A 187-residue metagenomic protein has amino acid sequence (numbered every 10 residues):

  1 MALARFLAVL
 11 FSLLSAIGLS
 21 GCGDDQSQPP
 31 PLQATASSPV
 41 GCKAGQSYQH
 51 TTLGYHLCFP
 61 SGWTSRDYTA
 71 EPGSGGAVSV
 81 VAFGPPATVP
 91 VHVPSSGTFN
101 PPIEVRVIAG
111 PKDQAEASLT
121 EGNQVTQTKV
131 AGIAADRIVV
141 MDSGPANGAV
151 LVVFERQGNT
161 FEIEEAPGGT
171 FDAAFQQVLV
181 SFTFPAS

Functional and structural regions predicted by a protein language model:
M1-V9: Bacterial N-terminal signal peptides that target proteins for export
F6, K43-G45, T52, N123 (+1 more regions): Short beta-strand-initiation
I17-G21: C-terminal motif of bacterial Sec signal peptides marking the signal peptidase cleavage site
G23-D25: Bacterial signal peptide processing site
S27-P29: N-terminal targeting leaders of exported, membrane, and organelle-targeted proteins
P31, V40, D67-V180, F184-S187: Conserved polar/disulfide-associated segments of primarily extracytoplasmic proteins
Q33-G73: N-terminal "mature-domain start" segment
